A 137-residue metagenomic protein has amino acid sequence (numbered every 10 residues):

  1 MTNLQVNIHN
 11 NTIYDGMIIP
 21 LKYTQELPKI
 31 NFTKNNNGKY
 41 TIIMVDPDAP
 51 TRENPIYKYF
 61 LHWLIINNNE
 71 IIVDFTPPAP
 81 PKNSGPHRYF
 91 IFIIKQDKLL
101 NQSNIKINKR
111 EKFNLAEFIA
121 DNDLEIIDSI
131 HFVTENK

Functional and structural regions predicted by a protein language model:
M1-K137: N-terminus-centered regions that define maturation/targeting leaders and the start of the first functional domain
